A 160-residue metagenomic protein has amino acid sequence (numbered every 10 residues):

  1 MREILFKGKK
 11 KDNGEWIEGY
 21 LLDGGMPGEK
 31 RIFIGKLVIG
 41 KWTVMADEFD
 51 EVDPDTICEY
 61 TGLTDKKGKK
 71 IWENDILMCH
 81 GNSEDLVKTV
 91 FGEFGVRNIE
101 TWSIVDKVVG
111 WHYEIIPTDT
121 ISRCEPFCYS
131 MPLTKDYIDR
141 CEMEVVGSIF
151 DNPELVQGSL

Functional and structural regions predicted by a protein language model:
M1-L160: Secondary-structure transition motif
